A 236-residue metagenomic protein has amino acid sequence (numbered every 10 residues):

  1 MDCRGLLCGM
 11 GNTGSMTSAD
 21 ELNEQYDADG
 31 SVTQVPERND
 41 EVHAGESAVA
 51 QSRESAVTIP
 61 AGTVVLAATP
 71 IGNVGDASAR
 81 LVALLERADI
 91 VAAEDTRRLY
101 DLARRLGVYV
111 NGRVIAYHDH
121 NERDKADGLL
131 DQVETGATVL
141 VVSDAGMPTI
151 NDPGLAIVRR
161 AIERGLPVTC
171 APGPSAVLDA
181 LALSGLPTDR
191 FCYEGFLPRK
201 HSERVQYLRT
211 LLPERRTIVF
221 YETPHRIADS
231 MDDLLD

Functional and structural regions predicted by a protein language model:
G9, T17-A19, N23-H118: Glycine-rich, flexible N-terminal cofactor/catalytic loop recognition
G11-E46, A61-T63, S175, D179-D236: Beta-strand/loop-alpha-helix module characteristic of Rossmann-like adenine-cofactor folds
I71-G72, D144-P148, P224-R226: Short glycine-rich anion-binding loops that position phosphate/pyrophosphate groups of nucleotides and phosphorylated
L85-V91, G165-T169, T217-I218: Short active-site oxyanion
A93-E94, D152, Y221: Short beta-strand scaffold positions
Y117-E122, L197: Conserved helicase motor
E134-E194: Short glycine-cluster motifs
